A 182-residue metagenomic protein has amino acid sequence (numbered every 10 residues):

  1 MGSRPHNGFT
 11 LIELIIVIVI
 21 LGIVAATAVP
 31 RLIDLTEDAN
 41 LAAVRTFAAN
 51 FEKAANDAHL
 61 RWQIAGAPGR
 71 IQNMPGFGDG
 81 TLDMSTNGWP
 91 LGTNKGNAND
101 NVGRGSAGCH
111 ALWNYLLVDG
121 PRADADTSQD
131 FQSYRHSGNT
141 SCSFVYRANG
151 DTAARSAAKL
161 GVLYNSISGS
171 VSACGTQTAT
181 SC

Functional and structural regions predicted by a protein language model:
M1-F9: N-terminal leader/signal peptides at the extreme start of proteins
M1-G2, V19, D57: Short, contiguous, well-ordered secondary-structure segments
N7, E13-I16: Internal alpha-helical transmembrane segments of multi-pass membrane proteins, especially GPCRs
I15-P30: Alpha-helical hydrophobic helix detector
I20, E37-N40: Amphipathic alpha-helical protein-protein interaction surfaces
D34: Phosphate-coordinating loops and pocket residues in cytosolic domains that bind phosphorylated ligands
A39-G69: Membrane-proximal N-terminal amphipathic helix
Q63-C182: Periplasmic/extracellular, small/polar-rich flexible segments of pilin-like filament-forming proteins
